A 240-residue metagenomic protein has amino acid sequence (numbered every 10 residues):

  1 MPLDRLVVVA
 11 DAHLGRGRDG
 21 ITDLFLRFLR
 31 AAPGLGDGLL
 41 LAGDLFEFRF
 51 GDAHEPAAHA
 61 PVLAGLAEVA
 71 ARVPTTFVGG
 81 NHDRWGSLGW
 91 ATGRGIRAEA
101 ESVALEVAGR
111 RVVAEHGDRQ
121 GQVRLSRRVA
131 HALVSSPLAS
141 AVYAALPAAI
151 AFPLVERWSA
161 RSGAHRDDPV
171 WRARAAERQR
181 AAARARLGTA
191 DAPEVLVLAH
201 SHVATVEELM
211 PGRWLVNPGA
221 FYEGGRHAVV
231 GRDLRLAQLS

Functional and structural regions predicted by a protein language model:
P2-V7, L14-V107: Core catalytic region of metal-dependent phosphoesterases/phosphodiesterases, especially metallo-beta-lactamase-like
R5-H13, R111-D118, R213-G219: Active-site-proximal beta-strand elements of phosphoester/diester hydrolases
R5-L6, D37-G38, R110-V112, V195 (+1 more regions): Structural motif
G15-G17, E47-F50, T76-G89, R119-V123 (+2 more regions): Active-site environment of divalent metal-dependent phosphoester hydrolases
S102, E106-V113, G121-R128: Contiguous hydrophobic, core-forming segments of folded domains
L105-A108, E208-S240: Binuclear metal-dependent phosphoesterase catalytic core
G117-A181: Active-site-proximal loop/helix segment associated with metal-binding centers of metalloenzymes
R174-A192, L196, S201: A short, acidic, amphipathic alpha-helical segment used as a generic capping/interface helix at domain edges
